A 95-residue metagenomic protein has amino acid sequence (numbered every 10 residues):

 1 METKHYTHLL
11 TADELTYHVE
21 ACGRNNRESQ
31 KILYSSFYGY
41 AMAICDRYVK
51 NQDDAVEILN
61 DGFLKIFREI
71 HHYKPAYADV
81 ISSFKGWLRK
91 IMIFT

Functional and structural regions predicted by a protein language model:
M1-E20, R24: Intrinsic, short, N-terminal disordered tails of RNA polymerase sigma-factor systems
E14, K31-Y34, Q52-H72: Conserved RNAP core-binding helix
E20-A43, F67: A short, charge-rich alpha-helical start-of-domain segment used by transcription regulators
L33, F37, A41, G62 (+1 more regions): Residue-level preference for hydrophobic side chains embedded in well-ordered alpha helices
H71-K90: Short, aromatic/basic-enriched loop-to-helix "N-cap" motif that marks the start of an alpha-helix at regulatory
